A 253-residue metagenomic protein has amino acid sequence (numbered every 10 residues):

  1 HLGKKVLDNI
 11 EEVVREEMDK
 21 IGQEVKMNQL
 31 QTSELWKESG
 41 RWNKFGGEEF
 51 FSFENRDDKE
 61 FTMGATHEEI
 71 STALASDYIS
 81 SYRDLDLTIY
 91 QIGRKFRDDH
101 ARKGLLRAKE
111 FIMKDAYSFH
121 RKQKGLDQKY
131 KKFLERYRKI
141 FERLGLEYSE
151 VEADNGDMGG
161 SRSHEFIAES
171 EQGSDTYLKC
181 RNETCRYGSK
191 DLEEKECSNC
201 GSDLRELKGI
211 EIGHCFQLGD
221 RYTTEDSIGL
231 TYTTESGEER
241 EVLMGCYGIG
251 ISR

Functional and structural regions predicted by a protein language model:
H1-R253: TRNA-recognition modules of translation machinery and tRNA-sensing kinases, especially anticodon-binding
